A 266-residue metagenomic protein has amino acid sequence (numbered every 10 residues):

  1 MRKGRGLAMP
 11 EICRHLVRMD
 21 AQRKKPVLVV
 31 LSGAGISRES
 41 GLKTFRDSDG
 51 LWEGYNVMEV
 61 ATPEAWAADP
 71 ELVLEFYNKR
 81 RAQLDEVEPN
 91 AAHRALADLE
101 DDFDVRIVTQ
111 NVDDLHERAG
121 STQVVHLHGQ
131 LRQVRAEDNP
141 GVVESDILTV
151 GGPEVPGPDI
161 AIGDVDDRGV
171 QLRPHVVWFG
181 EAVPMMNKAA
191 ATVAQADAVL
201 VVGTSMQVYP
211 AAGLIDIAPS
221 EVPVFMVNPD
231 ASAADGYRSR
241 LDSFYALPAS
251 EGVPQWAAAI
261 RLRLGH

Functional and structural regions predicted by a protein language model:
R2-H266: Conserved catalytic core of sirtuin-type NAD+-dependent deacylases
